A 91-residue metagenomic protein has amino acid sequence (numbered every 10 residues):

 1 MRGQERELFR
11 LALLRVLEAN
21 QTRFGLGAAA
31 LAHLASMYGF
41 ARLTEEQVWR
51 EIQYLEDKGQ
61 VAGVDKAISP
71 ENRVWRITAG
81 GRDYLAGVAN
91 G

Functional and structural regions predicted by a protein language model:
M1-G25: Short alpha-helical segments that sit at the start of domains
R23-S36: Short acidic, hydrophobic short linear motifs in intrinsically disordered regions
A41-K58: Short amphipathic alpha-helical interaction segments
E56-A67: A short, conserved structural fragment
I68-I77: Minor-groove-contacting beta-hairpin "wing" of winged helix-turn-helix DNA-binding domains
R76-G91: Short, amphipathic alpha-helical interaction segments positioned at domain boundaries
